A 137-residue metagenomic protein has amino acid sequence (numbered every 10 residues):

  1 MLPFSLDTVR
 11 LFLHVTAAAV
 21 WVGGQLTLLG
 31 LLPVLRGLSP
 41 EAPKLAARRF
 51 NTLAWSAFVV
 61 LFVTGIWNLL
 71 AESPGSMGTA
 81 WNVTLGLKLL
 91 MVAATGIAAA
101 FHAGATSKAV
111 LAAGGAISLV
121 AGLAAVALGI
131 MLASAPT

Functional and structural regions predicted by a protein language model:
M1-T137: Polytopic transmembrane helical bundles with strong interfacial aromatic enrichment
